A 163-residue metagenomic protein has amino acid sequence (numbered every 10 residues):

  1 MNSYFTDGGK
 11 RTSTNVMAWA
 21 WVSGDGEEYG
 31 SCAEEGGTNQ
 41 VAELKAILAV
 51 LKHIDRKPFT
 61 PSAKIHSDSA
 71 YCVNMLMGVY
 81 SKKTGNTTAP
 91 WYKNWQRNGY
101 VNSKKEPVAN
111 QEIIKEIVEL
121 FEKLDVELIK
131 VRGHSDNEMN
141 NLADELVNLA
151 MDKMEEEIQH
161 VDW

Functional and structural regions predicted by a protein language model:
M1-K45, K52-I54, D144-E145, L149-W163: RNase H-like nuclease fold core
G9-N15, L48-L142: RNase H catalytic domain
